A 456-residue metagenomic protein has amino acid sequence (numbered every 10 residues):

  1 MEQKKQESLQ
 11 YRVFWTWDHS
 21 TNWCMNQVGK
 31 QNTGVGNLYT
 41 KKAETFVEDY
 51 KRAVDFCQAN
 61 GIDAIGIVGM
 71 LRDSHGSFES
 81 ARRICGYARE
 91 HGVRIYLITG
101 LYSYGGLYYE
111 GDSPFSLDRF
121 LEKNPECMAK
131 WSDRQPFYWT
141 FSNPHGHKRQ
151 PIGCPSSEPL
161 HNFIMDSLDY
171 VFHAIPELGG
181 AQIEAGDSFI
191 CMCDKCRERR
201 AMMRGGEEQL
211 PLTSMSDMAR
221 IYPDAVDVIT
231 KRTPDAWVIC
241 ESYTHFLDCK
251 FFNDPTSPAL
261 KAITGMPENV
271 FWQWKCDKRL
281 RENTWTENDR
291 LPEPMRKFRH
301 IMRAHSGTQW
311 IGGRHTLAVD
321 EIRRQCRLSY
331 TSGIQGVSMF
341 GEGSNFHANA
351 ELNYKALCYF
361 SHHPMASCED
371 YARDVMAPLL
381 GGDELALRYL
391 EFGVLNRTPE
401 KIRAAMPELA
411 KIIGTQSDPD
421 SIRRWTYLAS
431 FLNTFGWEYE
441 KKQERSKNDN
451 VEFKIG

Functional and structural regions predicted by a protein language model:
E2-L9, H19, Y50, H173 (+1 more regions): Substrate-binding groove of N-acetylhexosamine-processing glycoside hydrolases
E2-N37, C57-A64, F298-A304, Q309: An acidic-aromatic substrate-binding cleft motif
L9-F14, Y39-R72, R83, R94-Y96 (+1 more regions): Catalytic domains of carbohydrate-active enzymes, especially glycoside hydrolases
F14, C57, I164, V171 (+4 more regions): Conserved, mostly hydrophobic/aromatic
N32-V47, G66-G76, T140-M165, M203-A219 (+3 more regions): The substrate-binding groove and active-site-proximal loops of carbohydrate-active enzymes, especially glycoside
A53, V68-Y109, F115, S214 (+1 more regions): Aromatic-lined substrate-binding rim segments of carbohydrate-active enzymes
Y87-H91, I95, P151-A185, R220-V228: An active-site-proximal structural segment forming one wall of the substrate-binding cleft that immediately precedes
L97, L101-Y170, K297-I301: Active-site-adjacent "subsite" loops/lids of carbohydrate-active enzymes
